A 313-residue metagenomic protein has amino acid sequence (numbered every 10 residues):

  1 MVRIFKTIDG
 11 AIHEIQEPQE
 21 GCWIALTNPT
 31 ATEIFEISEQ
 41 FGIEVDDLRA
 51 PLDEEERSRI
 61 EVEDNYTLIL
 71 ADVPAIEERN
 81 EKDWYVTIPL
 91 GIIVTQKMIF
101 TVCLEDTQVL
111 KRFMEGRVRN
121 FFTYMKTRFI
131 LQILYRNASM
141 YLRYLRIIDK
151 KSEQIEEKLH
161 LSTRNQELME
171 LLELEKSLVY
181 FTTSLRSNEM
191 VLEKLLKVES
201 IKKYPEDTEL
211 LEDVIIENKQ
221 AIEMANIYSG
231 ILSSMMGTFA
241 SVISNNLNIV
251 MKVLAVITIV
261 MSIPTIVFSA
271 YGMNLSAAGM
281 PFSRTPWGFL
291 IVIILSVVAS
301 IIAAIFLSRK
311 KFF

Functional and structural regions predicted by a protein language model:
M1-V198, K203-Y204, L210-D213, E217-M224 (+1 more regions): Peripheral, non-transmembrane regulatory/ligand-interaction domains of membrane transport proteins
G42-I43, I216-F313: Hydrophobic alpha-helical transmembrane segments and their immediately adjacent juxtamembrane loops
E189, Y204-P205, S229, S244: Non-catalytic, surface-exposed connector residues within folded enzymatic/regulatory domains
